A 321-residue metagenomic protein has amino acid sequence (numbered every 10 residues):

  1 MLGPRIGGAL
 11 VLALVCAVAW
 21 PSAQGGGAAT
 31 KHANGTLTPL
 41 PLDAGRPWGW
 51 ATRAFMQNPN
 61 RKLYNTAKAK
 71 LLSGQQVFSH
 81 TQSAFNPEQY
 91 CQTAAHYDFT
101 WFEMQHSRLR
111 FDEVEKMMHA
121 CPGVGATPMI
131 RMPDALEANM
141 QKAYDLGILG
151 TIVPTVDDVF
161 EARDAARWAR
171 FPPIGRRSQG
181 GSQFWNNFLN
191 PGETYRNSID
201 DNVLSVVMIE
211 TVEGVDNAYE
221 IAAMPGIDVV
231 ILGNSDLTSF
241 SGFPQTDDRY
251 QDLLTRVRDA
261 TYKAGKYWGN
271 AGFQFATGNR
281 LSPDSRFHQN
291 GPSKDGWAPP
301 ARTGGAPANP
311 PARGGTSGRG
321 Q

Functional and structural regions predicted by a protein language model:
M1, V18, T36-T38: Compositionally biased, intrinsically disordered/low-complexity regions enriched for serine, proline and threonine
M1-A9: Bacterial N-terminal signal peptides that target proteins for export
A9-V18: Bacterial N-terminal signal peptides
W20-S22: Sec/Tat signal peptide C-region and signal peptidase I cleavage site
Q24-Q321: Expand to "…catalyze enediolate/carbanion chemistry for C-C bond making/breaking, isomerization, decarboxylation
